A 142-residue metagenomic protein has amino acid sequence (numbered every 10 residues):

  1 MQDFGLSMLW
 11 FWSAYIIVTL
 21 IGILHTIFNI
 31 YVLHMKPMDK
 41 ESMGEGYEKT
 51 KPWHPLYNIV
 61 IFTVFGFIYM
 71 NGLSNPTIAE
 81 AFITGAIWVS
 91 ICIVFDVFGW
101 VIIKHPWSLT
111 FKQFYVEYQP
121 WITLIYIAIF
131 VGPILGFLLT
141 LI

Functional and structural regions predicted by a protein language model:
M1-I142: Juxtamembrane/disordered regions of integral membrane proteins
